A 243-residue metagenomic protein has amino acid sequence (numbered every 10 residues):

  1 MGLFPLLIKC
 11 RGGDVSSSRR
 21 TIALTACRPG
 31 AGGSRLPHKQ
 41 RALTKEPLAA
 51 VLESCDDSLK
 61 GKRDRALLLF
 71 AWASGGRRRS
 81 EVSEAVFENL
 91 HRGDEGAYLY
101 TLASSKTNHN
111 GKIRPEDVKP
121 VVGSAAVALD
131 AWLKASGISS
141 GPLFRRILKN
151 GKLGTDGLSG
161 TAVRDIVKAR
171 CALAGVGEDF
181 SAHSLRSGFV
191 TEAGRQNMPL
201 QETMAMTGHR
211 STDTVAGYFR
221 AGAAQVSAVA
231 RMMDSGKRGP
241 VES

Functional and structural regions predicted by a protein language model:
M1-S184, E192-S243: Conserved catalytic core of the tyrosine transesterase superfamily
